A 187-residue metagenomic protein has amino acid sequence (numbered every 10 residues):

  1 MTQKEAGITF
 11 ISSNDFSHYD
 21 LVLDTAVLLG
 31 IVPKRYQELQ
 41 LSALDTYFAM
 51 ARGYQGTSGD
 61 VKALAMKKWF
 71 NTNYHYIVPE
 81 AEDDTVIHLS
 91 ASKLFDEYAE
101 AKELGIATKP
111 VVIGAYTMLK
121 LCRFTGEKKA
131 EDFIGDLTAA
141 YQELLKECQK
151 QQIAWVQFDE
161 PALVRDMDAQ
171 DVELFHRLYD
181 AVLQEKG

Functional and structural regions predicted by a protein language model:
M1-G187: Domain-level signal for soluble alpha/beta catalytic cores
